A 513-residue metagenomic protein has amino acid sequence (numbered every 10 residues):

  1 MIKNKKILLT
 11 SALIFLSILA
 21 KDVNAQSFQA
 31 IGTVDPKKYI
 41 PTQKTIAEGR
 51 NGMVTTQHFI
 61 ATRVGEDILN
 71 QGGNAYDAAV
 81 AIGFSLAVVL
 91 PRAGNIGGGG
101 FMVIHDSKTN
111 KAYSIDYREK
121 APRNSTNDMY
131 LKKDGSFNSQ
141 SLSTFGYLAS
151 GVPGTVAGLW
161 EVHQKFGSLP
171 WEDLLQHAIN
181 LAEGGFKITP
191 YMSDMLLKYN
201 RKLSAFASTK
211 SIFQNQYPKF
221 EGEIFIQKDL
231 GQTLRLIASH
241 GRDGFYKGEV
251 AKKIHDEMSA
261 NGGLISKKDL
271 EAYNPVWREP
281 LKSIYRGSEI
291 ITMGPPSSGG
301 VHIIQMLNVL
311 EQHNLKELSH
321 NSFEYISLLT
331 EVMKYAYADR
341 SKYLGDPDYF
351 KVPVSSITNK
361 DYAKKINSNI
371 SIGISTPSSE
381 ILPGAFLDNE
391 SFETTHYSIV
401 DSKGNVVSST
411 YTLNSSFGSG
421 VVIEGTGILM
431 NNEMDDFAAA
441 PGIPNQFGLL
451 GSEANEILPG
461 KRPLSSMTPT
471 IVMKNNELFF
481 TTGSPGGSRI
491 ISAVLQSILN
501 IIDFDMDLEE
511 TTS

Functional and structural regions predicted by a protein language model:
M1-L9: Bacterial N-terminal signal peptides that target proteins for export
S11-L19: Bacterial N-terminal signal peptides
L19-A25: Sec/Tat signal peptide C-region and signal peptidase I cleavage site
Q26-R63, D67, A75-Y76, V80-G241 (+5 more regions): Noncatalytic scaffold domains of N-terminal-nucleophile
I31-G32, Q312-L413, G425-T426, M434 (+2 more regions): Internal maturation/activation junctions in enzymes
V88-I115, L264-S266, V406-K474, F504 (+1 more regions): Active-site rim segments in enzyme catalytic domains, especially the processed small/beta chain of N-terminal
I265-R286, K360, K364-N389, M430-P469: Active-site Gly/Thr loop motif
